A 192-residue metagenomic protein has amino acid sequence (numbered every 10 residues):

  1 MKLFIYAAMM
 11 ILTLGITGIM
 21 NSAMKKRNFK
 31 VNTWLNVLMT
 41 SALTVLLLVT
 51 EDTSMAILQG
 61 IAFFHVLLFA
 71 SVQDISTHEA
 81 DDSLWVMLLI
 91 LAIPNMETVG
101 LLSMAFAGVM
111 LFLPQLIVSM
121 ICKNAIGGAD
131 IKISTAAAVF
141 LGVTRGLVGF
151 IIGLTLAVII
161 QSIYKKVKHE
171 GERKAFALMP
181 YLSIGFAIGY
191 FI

Functional and structural regions predicted by a protein language model:
M1-I192: A membrane-topology feature that recognizes alpha-helical transmembrane segments and their immediate juxtamembrane
